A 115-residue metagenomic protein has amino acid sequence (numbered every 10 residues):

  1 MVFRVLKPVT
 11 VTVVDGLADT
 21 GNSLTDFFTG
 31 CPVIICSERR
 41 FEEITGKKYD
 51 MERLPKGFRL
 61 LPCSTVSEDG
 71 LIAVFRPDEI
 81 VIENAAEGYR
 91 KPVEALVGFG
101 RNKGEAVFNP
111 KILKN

Functional and structural regions predicted by a protein language model:
M1-N115: Pepsin/retropepsin-fold aspartyl endopeptidases
